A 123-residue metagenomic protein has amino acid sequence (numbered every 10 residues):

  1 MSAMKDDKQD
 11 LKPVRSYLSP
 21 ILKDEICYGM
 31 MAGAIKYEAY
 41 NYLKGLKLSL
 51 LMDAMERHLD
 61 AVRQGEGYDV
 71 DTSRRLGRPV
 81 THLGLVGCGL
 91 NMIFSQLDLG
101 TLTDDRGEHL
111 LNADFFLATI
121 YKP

Functional and structural regions predicted by a protein language model:
M1-G84, L90-P123: Intrinsically disordered, low-complexity regulatory regions that flank transcription factor DNA-binding cores
